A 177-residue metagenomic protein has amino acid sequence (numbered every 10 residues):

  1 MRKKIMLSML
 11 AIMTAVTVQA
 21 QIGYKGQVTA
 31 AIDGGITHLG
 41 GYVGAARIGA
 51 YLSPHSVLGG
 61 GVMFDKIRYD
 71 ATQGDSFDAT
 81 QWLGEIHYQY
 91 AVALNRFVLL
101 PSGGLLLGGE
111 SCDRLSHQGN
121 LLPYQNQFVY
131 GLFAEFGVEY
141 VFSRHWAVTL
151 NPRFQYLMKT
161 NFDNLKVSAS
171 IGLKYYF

Functional and structural regions predicted by a protein language model:
M1-K25: Cleavable N-terminal export/targeting peptides
I22-I36: Transmembrane beta-strand segments of Gram-negative outer membrane beta-barrel proteins
G26, G40, T80-W82, F128-Y130 (+1 more regions): Residue-level preference for beta-strand/loop junctions
V28-I32, D70, H117-L121, R153-Y156: Extracytoplasmic loops and strand-loop junctions of Gram-negative outer membrane beta-barrel proteins
I32-G44, Q73-S76, M158-K166: Solvent-exposed loop/turn segments connecting transmembrane beta-strands in outer-membrane beta-barrel proteins
A50-N120, Q127-E135, Y140-V148, G172-F177: Gram-negative (and chloroplast) outer-membrane scaffold detector with strong preference for beta-barrel transmembrane
Q155-F177: Hydrophobic secondary-structure block in the mid-to-C-terminal portion of proteins
